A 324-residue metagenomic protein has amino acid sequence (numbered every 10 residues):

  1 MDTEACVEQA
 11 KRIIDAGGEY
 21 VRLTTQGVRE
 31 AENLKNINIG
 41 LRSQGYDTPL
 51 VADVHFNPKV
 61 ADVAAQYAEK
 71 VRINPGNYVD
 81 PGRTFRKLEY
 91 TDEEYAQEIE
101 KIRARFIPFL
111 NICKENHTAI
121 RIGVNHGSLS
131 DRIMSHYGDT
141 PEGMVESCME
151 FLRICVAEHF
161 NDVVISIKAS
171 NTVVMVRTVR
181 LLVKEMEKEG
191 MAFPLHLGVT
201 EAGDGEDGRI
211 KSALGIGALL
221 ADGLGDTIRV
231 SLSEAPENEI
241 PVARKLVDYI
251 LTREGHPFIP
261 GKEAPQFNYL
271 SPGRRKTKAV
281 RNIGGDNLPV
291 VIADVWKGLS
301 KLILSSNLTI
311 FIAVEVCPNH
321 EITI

Functional and structural regions predicted by a protein language model:
M1, E19-L23, T48-V54, V71-I73 (+6 more regions): Hydrophobic faces of well-ordered beta-strands that scaffold small-molecule active sites in alpha/beta enzyme cores
M1-E8, Q26, T48-N57, R132-V145 (+2 more regions): Active-site mouth loops of central-metabolism enzymes
A5, I14-L41, P75-Q97, V163-T172 (+1 more regions): Glycine-rich, proline-tolerant flexible connector loops at the mouths of alpha/beta enzymes
T25-Y67, L299-K301, N319-H320: N-terminal active-site wall of soluble small-molecule enzyme domains
Q26-V28, D53-K59, N74-Y78, G123-L129 (+5 more regions): Active-site beta-loop-alpha junctions enriched in small/polar residues
E30-A52, E100-H117, E146, E150 (+2 more regions): Alpha-helix-loop-beta-strand connector modules within alpha/beta enzyme cores
Q44-G45, A68-R105, R132-G143: Glycine-rich tight-turn/loop motif centered on a GG-T
D92-I102, I133-G284: Catalytic alpha/beta core domains of metabolic enzymes, predominantly
